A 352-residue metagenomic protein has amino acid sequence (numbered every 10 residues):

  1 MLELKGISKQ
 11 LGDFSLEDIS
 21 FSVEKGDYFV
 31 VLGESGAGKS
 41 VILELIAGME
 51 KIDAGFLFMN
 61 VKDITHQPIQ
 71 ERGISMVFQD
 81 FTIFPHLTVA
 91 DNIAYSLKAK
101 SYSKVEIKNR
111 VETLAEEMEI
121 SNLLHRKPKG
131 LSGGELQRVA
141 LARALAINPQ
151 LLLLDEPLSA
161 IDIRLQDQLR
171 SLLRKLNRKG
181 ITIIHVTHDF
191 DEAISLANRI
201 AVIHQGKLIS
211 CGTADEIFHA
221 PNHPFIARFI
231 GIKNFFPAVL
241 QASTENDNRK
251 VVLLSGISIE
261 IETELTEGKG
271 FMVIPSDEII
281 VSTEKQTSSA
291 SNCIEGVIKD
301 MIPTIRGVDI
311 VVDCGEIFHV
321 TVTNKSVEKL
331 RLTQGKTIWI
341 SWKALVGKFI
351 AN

Functional and structural regions predicted by a protein language model:
M1-I7, E295-V297: Conserved N-terminal strand/loop that marks the beginning of ABC ATPase nucleotide-binding domains
L4-I7, F14-E24, G55: Conserved beta-strand
L32-E34: The feature captures the beta-strand-to-loop junction immediately N-terminal to the Walker
S40-L43, V139: ABC ATPase nucleotide-binding domain helices that frame the ATP-binding cleft
A47: Helix-to-loop junction immediately C-terminal to a conserved catalytic motif
A54-D63: Conserved ABC transporter NBD signature motif
G73-S75, Q79, I83, T88-F225: ABC ATPase nucleotide-binding domains
S255-M301, T321-N352: Glycine/charge-rich catalytic "coupling/switch" loops of P-loop NTPases
